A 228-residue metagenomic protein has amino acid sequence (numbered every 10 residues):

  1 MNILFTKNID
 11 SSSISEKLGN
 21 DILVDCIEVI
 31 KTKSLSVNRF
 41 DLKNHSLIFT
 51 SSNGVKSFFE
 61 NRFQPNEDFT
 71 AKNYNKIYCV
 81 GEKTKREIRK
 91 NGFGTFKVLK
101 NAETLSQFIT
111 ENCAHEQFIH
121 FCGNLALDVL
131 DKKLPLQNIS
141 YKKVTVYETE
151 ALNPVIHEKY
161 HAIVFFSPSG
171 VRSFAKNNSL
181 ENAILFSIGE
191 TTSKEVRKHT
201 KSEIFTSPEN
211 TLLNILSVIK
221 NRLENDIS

Functional and structural regions predicted by a protein language model:
M1-S228: Signature of uroporphyrinogen-III synthase
